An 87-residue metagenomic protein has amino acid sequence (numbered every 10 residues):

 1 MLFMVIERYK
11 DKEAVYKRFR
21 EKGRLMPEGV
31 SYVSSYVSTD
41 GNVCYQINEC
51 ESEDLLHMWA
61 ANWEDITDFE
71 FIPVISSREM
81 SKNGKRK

Functional and structural regions predicted by a protein language model:
M1-V33, V37-V43, E51-M58, I75-K87: Short S/T/G/P-rich N-terminal loop/turn motif that feeds into the first structured element of a domain
E49-C50, N62: Conserved catalytic core of Hanks-type protein kinase domains
W63-E70: A common structural junction motif
